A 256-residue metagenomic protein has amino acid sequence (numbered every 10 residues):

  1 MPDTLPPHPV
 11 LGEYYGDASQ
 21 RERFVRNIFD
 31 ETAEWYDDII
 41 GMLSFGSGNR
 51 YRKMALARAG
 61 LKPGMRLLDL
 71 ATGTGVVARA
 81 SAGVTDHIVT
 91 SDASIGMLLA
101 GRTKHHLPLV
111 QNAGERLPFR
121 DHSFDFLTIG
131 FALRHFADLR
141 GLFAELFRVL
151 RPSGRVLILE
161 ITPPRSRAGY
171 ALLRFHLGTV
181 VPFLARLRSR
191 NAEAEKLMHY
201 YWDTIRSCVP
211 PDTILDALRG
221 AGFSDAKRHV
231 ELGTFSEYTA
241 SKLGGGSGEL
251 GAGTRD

Functional and structural regions predicted by a protein language model:
M1-R26: N-terminal auxiliary segments of SAM/dcSAM-dependent transferases
Q20-R23, L159, P163-A221, A226-K227: C-terminal alpha-helical "lid/dimerization" subdomain adjacent to the S-adenosyl-L-methionine
W35, F45-M65: Conserved alpha-helix/loop element of class I SAM-dependent methyltransferases that forms part of the SAM/SAH-binding
R66-L117: Class I SAM-dependent methyltransferase SAM/SAH-binding core
E115-L127: A short acidic, Gly/Pro-enriched loop at the edge of an enzyme's catalytic core that lines a small-molecule cofactor
D125-L139, T162: A short SAM/SAH-binding and catalytic strip from SAM-dependent methyltransferases
R140-R155: A short glycine-rich, Lys/Arg-flanked "PGG" loop and its adjoining helix->strand segment in the class I
A221-G248, D256: Core SAM-dependent methyltransferase catalytic element
